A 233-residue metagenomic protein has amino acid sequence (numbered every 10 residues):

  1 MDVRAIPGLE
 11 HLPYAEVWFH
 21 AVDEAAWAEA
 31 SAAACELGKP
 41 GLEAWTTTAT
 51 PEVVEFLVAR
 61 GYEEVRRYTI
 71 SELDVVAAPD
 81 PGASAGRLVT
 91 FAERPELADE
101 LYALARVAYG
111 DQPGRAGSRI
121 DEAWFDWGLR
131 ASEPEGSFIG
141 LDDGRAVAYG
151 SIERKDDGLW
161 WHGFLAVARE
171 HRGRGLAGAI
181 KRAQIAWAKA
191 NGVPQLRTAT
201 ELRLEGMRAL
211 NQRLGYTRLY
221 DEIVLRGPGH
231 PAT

Functional and structural regions predicted by a protein language model:
M1-T48, D142, V147-R169: Conserved donor-binding loop and adjoining core beta-sheet/short helix segment in diverse acyl/aminoacyl transferases
A21-A92, I223-R226: Acyl-donor-binding surface of acyltransferase catalytic domains
D23-E36, V167, G173-A186, A209 (+1 more regions): Conserved acetyl-CoA-binding loop-helix of GNAT-fold acetyltransferases
L37-T47, A188-T200: Conserved GNAT acetyl-CoA-binding A-motif
T48-R66, G178, L202-Y220: Conserved active-site alpha-helix within GNAT-family acetyltransferase domains
S71, H162, K181-Q184, T198 (+1 more regions): Polar/charged side chains located within well-ordered beta-strands of beta-rich proteins
A83-W160: Flexible, substrate/cofactor-facing loop regions flanked by secondary structure within enzyme catalytic domains
R213-Y220, V224, P228-T233: Acidic, carboxylate-rich catalytic segments that either coordinate divalent cations
